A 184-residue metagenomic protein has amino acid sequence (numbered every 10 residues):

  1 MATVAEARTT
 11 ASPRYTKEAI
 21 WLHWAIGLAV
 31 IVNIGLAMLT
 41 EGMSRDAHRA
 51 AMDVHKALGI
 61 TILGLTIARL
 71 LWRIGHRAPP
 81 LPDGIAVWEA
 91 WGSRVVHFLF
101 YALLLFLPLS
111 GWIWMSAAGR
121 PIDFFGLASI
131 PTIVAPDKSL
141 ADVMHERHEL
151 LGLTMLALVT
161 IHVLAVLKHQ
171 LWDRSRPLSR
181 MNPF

Functional and structural regions predicted by a protein language model:
M1-F184: Membrane-embedded alpha-helical bundles that constitute the cytochrome b-like, heme-associated redox core of multi-pass
